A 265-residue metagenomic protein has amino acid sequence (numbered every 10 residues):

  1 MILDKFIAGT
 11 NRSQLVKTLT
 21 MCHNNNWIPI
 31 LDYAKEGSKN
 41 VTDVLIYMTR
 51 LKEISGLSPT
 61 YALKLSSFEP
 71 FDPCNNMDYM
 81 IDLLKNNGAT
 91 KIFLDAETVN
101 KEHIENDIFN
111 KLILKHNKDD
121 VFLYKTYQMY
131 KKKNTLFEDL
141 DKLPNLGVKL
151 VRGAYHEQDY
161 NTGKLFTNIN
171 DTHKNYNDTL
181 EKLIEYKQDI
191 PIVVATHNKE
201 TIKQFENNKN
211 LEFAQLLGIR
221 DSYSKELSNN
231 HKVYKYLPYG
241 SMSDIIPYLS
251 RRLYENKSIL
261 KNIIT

Functional and structural regions predicted by a protein language model:
M1-T265: Positively charged, amphipathic and often flexible ligand-engagement surfaces
